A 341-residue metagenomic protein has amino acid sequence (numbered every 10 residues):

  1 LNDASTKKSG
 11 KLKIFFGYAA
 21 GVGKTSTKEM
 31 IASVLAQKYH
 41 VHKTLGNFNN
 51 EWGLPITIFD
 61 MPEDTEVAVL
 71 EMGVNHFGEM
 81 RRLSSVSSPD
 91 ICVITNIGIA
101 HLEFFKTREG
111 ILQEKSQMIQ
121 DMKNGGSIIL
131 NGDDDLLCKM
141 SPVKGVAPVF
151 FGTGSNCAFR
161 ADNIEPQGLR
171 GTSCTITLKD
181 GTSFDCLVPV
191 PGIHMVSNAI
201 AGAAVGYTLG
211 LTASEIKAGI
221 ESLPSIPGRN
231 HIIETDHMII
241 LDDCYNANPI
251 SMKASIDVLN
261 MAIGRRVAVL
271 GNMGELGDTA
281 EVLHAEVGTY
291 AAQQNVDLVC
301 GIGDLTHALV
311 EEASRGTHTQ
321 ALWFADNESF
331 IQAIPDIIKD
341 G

Functional and structural regions predicted by a protein language model:
L1-G132, C138-V146, D336, D340: Phosphate-binding loop of NTP-binding sites
G17, V69-E71, V93, I240-L241 (+2 more regions): Structural motif
I31, L35, T57-I58, A199-L209 (+2 more regions): Buried hydrophobic packing segments
K43-L45, L70-E71, P189, A203 (+3 more regions): Thr-Gly-centered strand-to-loop micro-motif
V93-I240, G264, T289-A292, V296-D297 (+1 more regions): Acidic, Mg2+-coordinating active-site environments of NTP-dependent enzymes
I226-G228, C244, N248-T317: Active-site beta-alpha connecting loops in nucleotide-dependent enzymes
Q320-F330: Short acidic-hydrophobic, aromatic-tinged amphipathic segments that line or gate anion-handling sites
